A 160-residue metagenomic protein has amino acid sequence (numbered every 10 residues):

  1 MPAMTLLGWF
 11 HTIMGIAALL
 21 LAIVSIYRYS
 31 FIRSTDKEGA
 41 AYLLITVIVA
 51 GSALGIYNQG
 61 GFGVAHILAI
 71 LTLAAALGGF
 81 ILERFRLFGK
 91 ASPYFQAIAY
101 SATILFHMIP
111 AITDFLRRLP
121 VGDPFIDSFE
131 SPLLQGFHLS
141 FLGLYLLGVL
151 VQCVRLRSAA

Functional and structural regions predicted by a protein language model:
M1-A160: Alpha-helical membrane insertion/targeting regions
